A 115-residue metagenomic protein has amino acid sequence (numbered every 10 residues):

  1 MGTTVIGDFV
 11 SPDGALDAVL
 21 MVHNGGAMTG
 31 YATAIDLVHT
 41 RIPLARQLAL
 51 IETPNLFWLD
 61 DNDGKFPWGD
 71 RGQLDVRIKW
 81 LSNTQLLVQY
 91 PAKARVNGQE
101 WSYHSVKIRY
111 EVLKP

Functional and structural regions predicted by a protein language model:
M1-A49: N-terminal export/targeting and maturation segments
T53-P115: Acidic, small-residue rich beta-repeat scaffolds with periodic aromatic anchors
